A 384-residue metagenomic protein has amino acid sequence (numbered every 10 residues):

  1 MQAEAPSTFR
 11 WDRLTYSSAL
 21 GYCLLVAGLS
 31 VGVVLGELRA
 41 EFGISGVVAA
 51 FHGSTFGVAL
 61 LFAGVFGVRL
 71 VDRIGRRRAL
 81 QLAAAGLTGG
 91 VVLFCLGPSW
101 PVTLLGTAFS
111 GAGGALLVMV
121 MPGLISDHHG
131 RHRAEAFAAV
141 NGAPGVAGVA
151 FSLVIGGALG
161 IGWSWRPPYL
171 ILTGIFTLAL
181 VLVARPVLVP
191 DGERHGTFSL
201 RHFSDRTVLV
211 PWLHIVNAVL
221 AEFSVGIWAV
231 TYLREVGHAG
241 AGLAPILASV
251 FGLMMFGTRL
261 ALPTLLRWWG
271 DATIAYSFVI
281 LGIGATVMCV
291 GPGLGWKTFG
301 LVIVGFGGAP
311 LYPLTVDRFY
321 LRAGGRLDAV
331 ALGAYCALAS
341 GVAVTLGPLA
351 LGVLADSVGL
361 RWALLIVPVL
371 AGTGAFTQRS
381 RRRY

Functional and structural regions predicted by a protein language model:
V31-G32, R206-F256: Extracytoplasmic gate region of multi-pass secondary transporters
G43, G75, L96-P101, G130 (+2 more regions): Helix-breaking motifs and short loop linkers at transmembrane-helix boundaries and internal kinks in secondary membrane
F62-P101: Conserved MFS/SLC helix-loop-helix module at the cytosolic interface between two early adjacent transmembrane helices
A63-G75, T258-G270, A355-D356: Helix-to-loop junctions at the C-terminal end of transmembrane segments in multipass secondary transporters
G106-G142: Cytoplasmic helix-loop-helix junction between adjacent transmembrane helices in 12-TM secondary transporters
L116-H129, P310-G324: Intracellular juxtamembrane helix-capping segments at the cytosolic ends of symmetry-related transmembrane helices
R131-H132, A139-L188: Helix-loop-helix hairpin linking two adjacent transmembrane segments in secondary transporters
G325-W362, V367: A late C-terminal transmembrane helix in Major Facilitator Superfamily
